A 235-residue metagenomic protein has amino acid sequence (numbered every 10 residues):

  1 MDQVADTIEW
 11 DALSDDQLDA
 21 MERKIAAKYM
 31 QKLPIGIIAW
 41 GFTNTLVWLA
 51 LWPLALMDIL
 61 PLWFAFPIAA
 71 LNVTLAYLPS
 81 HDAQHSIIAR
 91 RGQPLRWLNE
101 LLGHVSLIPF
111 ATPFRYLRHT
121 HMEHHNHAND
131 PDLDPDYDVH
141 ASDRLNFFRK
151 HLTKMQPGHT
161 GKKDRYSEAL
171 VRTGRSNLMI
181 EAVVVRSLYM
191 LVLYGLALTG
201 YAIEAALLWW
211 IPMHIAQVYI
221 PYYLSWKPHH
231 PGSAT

Functional and structural regions predicted by a protein language model:
M1-N72, P79, H104-I211: Non-catalytic, topology-defining segments of multipass membrane proteins
L71-A83, P113, W210-A234: Transmembrane alpha-helical segments that form the membrane-embedded catalytic/substrate-channel core of multi-pass
P79-L98: Aspartate-rich (DDxxD/NDxxD/DxxxD) Mg2+/diphosphate-binding motifs and their adjoining helix-loop segments
H85-A89, E123, H127, P228-S233: Perimembrane helix-loop junctions in membrane proteins
A89-R90, L133, S225: Short, function-defining helix-loop hinge/capping sites that tune catalysis or transport
R96-V105, T235: Membrane-cytosol interface motif
